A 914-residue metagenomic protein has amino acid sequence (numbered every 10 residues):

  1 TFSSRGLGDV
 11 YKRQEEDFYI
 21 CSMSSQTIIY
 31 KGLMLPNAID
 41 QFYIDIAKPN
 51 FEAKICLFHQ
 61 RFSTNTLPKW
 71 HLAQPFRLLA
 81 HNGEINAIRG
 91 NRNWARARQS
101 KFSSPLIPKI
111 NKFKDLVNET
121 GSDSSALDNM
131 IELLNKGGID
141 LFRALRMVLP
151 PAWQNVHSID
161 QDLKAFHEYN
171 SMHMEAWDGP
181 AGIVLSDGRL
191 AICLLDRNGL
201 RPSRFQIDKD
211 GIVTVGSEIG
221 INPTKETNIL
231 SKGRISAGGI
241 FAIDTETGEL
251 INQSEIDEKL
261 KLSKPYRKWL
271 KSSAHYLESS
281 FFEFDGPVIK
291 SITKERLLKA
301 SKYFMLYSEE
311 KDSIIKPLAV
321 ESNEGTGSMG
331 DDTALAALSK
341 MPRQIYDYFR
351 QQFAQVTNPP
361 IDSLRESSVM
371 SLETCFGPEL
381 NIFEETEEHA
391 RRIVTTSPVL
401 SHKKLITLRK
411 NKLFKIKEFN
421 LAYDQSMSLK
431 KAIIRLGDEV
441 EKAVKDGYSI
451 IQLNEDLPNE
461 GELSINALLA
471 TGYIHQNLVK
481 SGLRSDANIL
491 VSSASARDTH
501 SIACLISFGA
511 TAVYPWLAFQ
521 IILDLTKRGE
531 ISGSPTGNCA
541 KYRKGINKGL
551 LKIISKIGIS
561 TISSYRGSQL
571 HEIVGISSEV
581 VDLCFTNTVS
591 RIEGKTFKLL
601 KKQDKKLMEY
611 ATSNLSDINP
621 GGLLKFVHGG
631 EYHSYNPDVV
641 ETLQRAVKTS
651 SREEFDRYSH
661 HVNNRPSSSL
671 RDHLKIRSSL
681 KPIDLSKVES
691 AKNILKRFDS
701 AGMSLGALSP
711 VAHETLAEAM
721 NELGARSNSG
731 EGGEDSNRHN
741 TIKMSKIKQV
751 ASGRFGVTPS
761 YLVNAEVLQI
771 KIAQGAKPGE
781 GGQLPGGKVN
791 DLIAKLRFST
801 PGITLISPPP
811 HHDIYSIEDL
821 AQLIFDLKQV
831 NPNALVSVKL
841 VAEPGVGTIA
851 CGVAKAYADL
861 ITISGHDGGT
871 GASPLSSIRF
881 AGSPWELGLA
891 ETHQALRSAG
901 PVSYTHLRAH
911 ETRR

Functional and structural regions predicted by a protein language model:
F2-L7, Y11, H906-A909, R913-R914: Single conserved hydrophobic/aromatic residue that forms the stacking wall/gate of nucleotide- or nucleobase-binding
S4-R5, D9-I28, L127-L134, G138 (+1 more regions): Low-complexity, highly charged intrinsically disordered N-terminal segments that act as targeting/localization
F18-S25, I29-K48, A53-K54, F58-H71 (+12 more regions): Long, structured ligand/cofactor-binding scaffold of large enzymes
F58-K101, P105-I107, Q154-G182, G188-C193 (+8 more regions): Glycine-rich phosphate/ribose-binding loops and adjacent secondary-structure elements that form binding surfaces
L72-N118, L195-I240, I251-Y276, E734 (+1 more regions): Extended active-site and interfacial segments that coordinate phosphate-rich ligands in large catalytic machineries
R98-N155: Contiguous alpha-helical scaffold segments within structured protein domains that host functional hotspots
L141-L145, P151-I159, A165, Y169-N170 (+8 more regions): Flexible, glycine-rich loop/tail regions that form catalytic "lids" or insertion modules at the edges of active sites
K771-Q774, G781, P785-T800, I849-G869: Active-site pocket-lining/capping segments in soluble small-molecule metabolic enzymes
